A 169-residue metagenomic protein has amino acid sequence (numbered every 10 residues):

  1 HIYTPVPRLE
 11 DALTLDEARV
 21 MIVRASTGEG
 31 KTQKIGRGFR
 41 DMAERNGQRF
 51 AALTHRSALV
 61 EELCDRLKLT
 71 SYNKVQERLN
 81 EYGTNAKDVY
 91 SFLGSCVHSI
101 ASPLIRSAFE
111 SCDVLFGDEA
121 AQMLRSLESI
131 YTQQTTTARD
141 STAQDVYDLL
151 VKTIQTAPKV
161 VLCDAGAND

Functional and structural regions predicted by a protein language model:
H1-E17, G36: Pre-Walker A adenine-sensing motif
E17-G38: Walker A/P-loop
A18, G47, V89-S91, S111-D113 (+1 more regions): Short, well-ordered alpha-helix to beta-strand connector turns
T27-G30, S57-L59, H98-L104, A120-S129 (+1 more regions): Short acidic, S/G/P-rich loop/turn micro-motifs used as interaction or catalytic elements
F39, G47-Y72, G166-D169: Conserved Walker A/P-loop ATP-binding site and its immediately adjacent core in helicase/helicase-like ATPase domains
A52-L53, L93-C96, F116, P158-A165: Structural recognition of the conserved hydrophobic beta-strand(s) that form the central parallel beta-sheet of P-loop
L67-E110: Inter-Walker segment of RecA-like/P-loop motor cores
S107-L162: SF2 helicase catalytic motif II
